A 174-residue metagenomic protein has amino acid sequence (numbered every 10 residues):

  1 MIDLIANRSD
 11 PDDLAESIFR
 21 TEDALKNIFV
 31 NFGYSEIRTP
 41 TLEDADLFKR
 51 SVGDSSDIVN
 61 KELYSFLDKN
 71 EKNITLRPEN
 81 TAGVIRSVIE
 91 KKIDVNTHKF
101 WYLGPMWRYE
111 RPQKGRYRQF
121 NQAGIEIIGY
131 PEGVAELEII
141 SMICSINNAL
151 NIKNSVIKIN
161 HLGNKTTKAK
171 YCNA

Functional and structural regions predicted by a protein language model:
M1-A174: TRNA-recognition modules of translation machinery and tRNA-sensing kinases, especially anticodon-binding
